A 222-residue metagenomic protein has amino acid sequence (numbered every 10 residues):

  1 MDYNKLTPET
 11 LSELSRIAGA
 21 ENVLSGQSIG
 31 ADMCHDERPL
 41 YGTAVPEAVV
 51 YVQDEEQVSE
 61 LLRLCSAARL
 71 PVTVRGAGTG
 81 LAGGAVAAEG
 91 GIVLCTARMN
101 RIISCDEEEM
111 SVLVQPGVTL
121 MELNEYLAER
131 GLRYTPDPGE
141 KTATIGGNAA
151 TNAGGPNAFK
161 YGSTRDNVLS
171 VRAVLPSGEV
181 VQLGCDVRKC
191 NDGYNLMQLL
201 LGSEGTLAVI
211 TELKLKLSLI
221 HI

Functional and structural regions predicted by a protein language model:
M1-R63, G80-M110, K214-K216: N-terminal flexible segment immediately upstream of the FAD-binding catalytic core in FAD-dependent oxidoreductases
Q27-S28, G76-A77, E125, P138-G139: Proline- and acidic/polar-enriched loop/turn elements at helix boundaries
V45, A67, A88-E89, N167 (+2 more regions): Short, well-ordered loop/turn elements at secondary-structure boundaries
Y51, R75, C95, L113-P116 (+1 more regions): Active-site-adjacent beta-strand anchor residues
L70-P71, R133: Residue-level detector of anion-binding/catalytic polar loops
V72-V74, T79-L81: Active-site cofactor/substrate anionic-group-binding motifs, chiefly glycine- and Lys/Arg-rich phosphate-binding loops
R101-C105, V112-I220: FAD-binding subdomain of flavoenzyme oxidoreductases
